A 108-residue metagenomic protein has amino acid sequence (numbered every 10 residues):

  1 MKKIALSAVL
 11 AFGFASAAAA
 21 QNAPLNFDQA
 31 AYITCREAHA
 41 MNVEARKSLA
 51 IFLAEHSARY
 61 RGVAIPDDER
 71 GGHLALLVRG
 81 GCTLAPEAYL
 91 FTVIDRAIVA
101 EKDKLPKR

Functional and structural regions predicted by a protein language model:
M1-Q21: Classic N-terminal secretory signal peptides
S7, A18-A19, I33, A58-G62: General secondary-structure edge motif
N22-H39: Short N-terminal segments immediately surrounding and downstream of signal-peptide cleavage
A23-F27, V43-A45, L49-R108: Compact alpha-helical subdomains of small soluble proteins
